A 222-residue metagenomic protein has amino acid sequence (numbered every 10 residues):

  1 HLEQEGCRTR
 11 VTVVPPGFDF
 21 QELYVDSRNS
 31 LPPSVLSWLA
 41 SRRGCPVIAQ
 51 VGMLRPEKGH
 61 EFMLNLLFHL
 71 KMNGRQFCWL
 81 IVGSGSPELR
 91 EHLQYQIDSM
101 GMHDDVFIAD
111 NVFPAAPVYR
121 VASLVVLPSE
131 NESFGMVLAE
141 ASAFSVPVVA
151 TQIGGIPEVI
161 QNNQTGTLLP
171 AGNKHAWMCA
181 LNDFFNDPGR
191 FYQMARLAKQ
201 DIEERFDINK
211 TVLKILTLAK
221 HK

Functional and structural regions predicted by a protein language model:
H1-V13, F18-E22: A short, active-site helix/loop in glycosyltransferases that binds the activated sugar's phosphate group
Y24-S41: A short helix/loop element that forms part of the nucleotide-sugar donor recognition site in Leloir-type
P46, A176, D183, R190-R205 (+1 more regions): A short, well-ordered alpha-helix in the C-terminal region of glycosyltransferases
P46, Q50-H69, E91-H92, T167 (+1 more regions): A conserved mid-protein helix/loop that constitutes part of the nucleotide-sugar donor-binding site
H92-D110: Nucleotide-activated donor-binding/catalytic signature segment of Leloir-type glycosyltransferases, i.e., the conserved
N111, E130: Aromatic "clamp/platform" in nucleotide-sugar-dependent glycosyltransferases that forms part of the donor/acceptor
P147-A150, I160: Short hydrophobic beta-strand element within catalytic cores of glycosyltransferases and related nucleotide-activated
N162-N163, T167-K174, D183-G189: Conserved acidic donor-binding segment of nucleotide-sugar-dependent glycosyltransferases
